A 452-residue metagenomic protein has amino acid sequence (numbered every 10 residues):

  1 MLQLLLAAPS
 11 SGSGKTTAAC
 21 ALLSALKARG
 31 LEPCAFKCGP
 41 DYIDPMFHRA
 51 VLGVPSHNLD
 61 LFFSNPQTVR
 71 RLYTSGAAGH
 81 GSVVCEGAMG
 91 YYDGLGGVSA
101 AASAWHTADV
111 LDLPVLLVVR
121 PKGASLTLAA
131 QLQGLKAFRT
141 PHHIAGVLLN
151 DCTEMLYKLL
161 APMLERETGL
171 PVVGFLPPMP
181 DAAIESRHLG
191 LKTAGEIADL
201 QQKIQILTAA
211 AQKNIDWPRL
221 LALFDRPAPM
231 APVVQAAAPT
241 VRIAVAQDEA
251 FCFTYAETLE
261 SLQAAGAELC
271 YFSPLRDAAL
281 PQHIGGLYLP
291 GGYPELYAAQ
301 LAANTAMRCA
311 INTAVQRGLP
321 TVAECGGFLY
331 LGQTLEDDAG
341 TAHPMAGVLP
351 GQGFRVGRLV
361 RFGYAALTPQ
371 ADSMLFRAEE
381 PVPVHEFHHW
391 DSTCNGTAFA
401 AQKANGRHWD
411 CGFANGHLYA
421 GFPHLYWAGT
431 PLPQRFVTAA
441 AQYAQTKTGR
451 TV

Functional and structural regions predicted by a protein language model:
M1-L2, A236-R242: A short, charged/proline- and glycine-enriched loop that marks the coil->beta-strand transition at the N-terminal
L2-L111, V119-H143, D151-K158: ATP-dependent carboxylate-amine ligase catalytic core
L5, V84-E86, L116, L148 (+2 more regions): Structural motif
K37-C38, V172-P180, E268-R276: Beta-strand->loop->alpha-helix junctions that form or flank phosphate-binding loops in nucleotide-handling enzymes
A108, P239, F251-Q263, E268-C270 (+2 more regions): C-terminal and late-domain segments of enzyme folds
S125-Q235: Internal gly/pro-rich beta-alpha loop/helix module that stabilizes soluble enzyme cofactors or their anionic handles
T240-Q316: Phosphate-binding active sites in nucleotide-utilizing proteins
P294-A371: Cysteine-nucleophile active-site neighborhood
